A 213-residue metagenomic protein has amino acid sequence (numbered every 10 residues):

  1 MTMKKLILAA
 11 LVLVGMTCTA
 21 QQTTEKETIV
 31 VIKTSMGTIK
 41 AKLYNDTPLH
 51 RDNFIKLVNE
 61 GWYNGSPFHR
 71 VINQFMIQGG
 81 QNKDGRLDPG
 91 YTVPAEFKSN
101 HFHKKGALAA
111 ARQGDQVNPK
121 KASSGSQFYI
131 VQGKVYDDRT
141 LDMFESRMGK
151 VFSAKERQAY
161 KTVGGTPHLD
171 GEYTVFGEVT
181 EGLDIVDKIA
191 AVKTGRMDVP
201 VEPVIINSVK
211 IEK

Functional and structural regions predicted by a protein language model:
M1-L6: Positively charged n-region of N-terminal signal peptides that target proteins for export
I7, C18-K213: Cyclophilin-like peptidyl-prolyl cis-trans isomerases
L13-V14: Repetitive helical segments and hydrophobic/amphipathic motifs
